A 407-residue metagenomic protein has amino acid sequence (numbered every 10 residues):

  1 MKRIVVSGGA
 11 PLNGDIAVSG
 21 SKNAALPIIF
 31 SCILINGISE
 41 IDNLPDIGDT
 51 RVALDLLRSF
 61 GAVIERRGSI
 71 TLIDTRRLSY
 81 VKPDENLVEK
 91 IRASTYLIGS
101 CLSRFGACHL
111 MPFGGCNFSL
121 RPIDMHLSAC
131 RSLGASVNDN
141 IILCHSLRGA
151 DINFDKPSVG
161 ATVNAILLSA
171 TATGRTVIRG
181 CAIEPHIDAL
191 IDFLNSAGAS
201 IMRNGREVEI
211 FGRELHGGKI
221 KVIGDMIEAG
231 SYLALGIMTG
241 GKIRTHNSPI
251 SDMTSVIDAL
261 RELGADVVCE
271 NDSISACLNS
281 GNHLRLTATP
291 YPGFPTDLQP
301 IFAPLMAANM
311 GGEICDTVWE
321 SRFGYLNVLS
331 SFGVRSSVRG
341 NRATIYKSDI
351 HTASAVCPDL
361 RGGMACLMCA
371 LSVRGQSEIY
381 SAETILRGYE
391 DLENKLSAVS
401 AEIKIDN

Functional and structural regions predicted by a protein language model:
M1-N407: Short, structured segments at the rim of ligand-binding sites
